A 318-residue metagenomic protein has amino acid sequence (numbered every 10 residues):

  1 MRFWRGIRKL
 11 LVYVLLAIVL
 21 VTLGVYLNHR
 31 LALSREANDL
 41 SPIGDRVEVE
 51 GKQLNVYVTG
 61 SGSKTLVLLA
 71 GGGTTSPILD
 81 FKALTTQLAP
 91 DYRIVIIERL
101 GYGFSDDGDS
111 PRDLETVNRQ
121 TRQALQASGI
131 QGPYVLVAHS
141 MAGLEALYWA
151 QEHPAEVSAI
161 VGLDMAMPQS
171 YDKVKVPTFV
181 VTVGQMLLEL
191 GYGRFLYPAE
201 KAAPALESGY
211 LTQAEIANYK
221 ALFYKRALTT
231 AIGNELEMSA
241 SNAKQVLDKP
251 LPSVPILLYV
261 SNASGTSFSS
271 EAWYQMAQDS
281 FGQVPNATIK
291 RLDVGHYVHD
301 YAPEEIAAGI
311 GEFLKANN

Functional and structural regions predicted by a protein language model:
R2-L66, P90-Y92, K315-N318: Alpha/beta-hydrolase fold catalytic core
N55-F104: Conserved HGGG/HGGXW glycine-rich cap/lid loop of the alpha/beta-hydrolase fold
G73, R99-G103, E145, M167 (+1 more regions): Alpha/beta-hydrolase active-site loop signature
I96-V135: Active-site loop/oxyanion-hole signature of alpha/beta-hydrolase fold enzymes
G132-K175: Conserved hydrolase catalytic core segment
A166-P198: A catalytic-pocket lid/entrance helix-loop region that shapes and gates access to the active site across common
L211-Q283: Conserved serine/cysteine hydrolase catalytic core
V284-N318: Catalytic active-site module of serine/aspartate enzymes centered on a nucleophile-bearing elbow/loop
